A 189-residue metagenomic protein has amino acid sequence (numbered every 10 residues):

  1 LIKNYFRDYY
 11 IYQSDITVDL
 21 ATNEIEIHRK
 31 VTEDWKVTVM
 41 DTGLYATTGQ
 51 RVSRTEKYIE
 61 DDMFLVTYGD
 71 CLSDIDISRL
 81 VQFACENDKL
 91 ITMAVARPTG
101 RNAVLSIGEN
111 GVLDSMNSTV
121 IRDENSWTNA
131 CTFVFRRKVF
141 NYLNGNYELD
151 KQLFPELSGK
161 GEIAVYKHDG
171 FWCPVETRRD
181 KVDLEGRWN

Functional and structural regions predicted by a protein language model:
L1-I2, R101-A103: Short, charged/polar "capping" segments at the starts of alpha-helices and the immediately preceding loops
L1-Y68, R79, T177: Conserved N-terminal catalytic core of the sugar/cofactor nucleotidyltransferase
R51, N102-S106, F133: Adenylate-forming
M63-L65, L72, D76-C85, R97-G100 (+1 more regions): Catalytic-core segments of class I nucleotidyltransferases/pyrophosphorylases that form NMP-activated intermediates
A94: Extracellular glycan-interaction surfaces
L105-G108, V175: Short beta-strand-to-turn element immediately C-terminal to the catalytic PLP-Schiff-base lysine in fold type I
